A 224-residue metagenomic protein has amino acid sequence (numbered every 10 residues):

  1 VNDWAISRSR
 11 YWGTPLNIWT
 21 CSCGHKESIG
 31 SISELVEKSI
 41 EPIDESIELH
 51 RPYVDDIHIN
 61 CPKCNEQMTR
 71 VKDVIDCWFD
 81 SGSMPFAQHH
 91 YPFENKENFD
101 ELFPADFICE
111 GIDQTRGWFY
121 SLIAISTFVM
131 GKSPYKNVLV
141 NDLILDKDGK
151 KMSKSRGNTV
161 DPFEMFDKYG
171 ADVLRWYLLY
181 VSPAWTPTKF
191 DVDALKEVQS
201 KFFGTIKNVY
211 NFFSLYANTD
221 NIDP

Functional and structural regions predicted by a protein language model:
V1-T219: Structured secondary-structure scaffolds
N221-P224: Flexible, P/S/T/G-rich "lid" or insertion loops adjacent to the active sites of thioester-utilizing
